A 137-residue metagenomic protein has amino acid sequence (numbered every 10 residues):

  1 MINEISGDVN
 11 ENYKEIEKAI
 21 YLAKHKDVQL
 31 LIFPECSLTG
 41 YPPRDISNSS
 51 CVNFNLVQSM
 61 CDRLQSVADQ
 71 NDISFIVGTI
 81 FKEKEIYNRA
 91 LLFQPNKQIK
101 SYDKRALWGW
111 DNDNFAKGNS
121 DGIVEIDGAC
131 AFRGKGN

Functional and structural regions predicted by a protein language model:
M1-S6: Generic N-terminal amphipathic, Lys/Arg-enriched alpha-helix
V9, K18-P95: Cys-nucleophile CN-hydrolase/nitrilase-fold catalytic domain and related Cys-dependent amidase chemistry that acts on
K82-N137: Active-site catalytic loop in hydrolytic enzyme cores
